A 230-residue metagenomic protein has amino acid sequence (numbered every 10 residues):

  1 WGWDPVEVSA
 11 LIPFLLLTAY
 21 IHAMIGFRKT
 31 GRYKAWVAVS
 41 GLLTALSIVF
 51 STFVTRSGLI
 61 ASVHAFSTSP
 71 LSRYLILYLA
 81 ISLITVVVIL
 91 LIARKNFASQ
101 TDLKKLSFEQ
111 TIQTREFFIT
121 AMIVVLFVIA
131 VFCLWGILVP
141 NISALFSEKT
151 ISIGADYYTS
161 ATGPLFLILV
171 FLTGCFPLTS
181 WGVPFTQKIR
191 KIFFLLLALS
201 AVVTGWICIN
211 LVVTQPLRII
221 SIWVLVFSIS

Functional and structural regions predicted by a protein language model:
W1-I21, R28-L46, F50, V54-S57 (+1 more regions): Hydrophobic, small-residue-rich alpha-helical packing segments that form membrane-like cores
P5-I12, I48, S62-S230: Contiguous transmembrane helix-bundle modules in multi-pass membrane proteins
M24-F27, I207: Conserved helix-loop functional segments at active or binding sites
